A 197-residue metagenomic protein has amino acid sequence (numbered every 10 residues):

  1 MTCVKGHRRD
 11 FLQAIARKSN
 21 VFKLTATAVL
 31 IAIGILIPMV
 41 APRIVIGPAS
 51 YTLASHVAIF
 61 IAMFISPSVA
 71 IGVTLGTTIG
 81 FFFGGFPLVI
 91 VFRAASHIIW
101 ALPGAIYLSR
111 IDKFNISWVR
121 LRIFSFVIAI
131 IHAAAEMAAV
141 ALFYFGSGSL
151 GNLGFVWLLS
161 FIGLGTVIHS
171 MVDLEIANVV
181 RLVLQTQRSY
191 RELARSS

Functional and structural regions predicted by a protein language model:
M1-S197: Loop-helix junctions at membrane interfaces
